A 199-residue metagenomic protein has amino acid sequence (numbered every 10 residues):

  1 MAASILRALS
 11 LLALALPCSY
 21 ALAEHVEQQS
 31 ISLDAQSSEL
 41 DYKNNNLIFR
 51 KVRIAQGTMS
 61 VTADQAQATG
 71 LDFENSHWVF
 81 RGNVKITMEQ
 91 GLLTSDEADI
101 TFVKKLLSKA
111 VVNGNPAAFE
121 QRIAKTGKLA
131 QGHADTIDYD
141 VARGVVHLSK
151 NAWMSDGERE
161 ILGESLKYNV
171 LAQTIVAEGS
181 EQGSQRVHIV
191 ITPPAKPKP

Functional and structural regions predicted by a protein language model:
M1-P199: Mature-chain termini and adjacent capping regions
